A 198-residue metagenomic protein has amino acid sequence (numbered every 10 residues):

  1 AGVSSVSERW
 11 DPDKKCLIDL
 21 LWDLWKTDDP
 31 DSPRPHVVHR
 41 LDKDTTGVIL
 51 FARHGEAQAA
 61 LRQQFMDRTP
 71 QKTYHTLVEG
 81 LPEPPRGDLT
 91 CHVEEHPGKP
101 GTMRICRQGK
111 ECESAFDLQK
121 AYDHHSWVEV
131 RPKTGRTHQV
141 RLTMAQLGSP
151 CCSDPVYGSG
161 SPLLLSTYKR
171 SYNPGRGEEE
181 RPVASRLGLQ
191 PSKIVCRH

Functional and structural regions predicted by a protein language model:
A1-H198: RNA pseudouridine synthases
